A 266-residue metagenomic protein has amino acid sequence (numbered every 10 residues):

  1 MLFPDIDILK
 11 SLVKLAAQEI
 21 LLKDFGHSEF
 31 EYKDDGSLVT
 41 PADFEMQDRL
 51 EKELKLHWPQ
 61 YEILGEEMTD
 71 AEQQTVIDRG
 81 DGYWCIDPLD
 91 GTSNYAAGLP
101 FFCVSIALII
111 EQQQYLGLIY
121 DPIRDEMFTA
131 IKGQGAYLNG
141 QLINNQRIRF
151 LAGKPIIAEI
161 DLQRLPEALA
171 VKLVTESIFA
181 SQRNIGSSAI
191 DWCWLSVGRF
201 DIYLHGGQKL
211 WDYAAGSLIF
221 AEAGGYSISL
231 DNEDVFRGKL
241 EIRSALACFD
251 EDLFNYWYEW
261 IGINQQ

Functional and structural regions predicted by a protein language model:
M1-L89: N-terminal subdomain of lithium-sensitive/metallo-dependent phosphomonoesterases centered on the IMPase/IPPase/PAP
I20-L21, D43, L54, T92 (+4 more regions): Residue-level signal for inorganic ion chemistry
F25-G26, F102, A130-Q134, A221 (+1 more regions): A short, compositionally biased
D43, E66, D87-D90, N94 (+3 more regions): Acidic active-site catalytic centers that drive phospho-/nucleotidyl reactions and related ester hydrolyses
G65-E67, G140, G186: Short loop/edge segments at beta-strand edges and connector loops that shape dinucleotide/nucleotide cofactor-binding
Q73-Y137: DPxDG-like acidic metal-binding loop motif
L138-N144: A structural micro-motif at secondary-structure boundaries
R147-Q266: An extended, acidic
